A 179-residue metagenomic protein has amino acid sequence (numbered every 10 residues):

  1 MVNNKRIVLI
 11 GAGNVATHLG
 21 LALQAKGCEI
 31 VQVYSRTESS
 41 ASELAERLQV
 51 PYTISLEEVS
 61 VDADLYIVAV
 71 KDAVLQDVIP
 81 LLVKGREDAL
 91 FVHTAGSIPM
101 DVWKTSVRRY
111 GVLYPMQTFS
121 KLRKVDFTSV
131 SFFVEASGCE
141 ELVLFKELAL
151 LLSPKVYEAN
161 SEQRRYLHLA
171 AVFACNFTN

Functional and structural regions predicted by a protein language model:
M1-Y52: NAD(P)+-binding Rossmann beta1-loop-alpha1 motif at the extreme N-terminus of oxidoreductases
N3-R6, D88, S129: Phosphate-coordination loops involved in phosphoryl transfer and adenosine-cofactor binding
V8-L9, V68, V134: Hydrophobic Val/Ile/Leu positions in short beta-strands of Rossmann-like dinucleotide-binding domains
C28-E29, R108, P154: Short phosphate-binding/catalytic loops that engage adenosine nucleotides
R36-S40, A95-P99, C139: Short, polar loop motifs at secondary-structure junctions
S40, L44-R47, K124-Y166, A174-N179: Internal alpha-helical scaffold of NAD(P)-dependent oxidoreductase catalytic cores
L48, Y52-V125: Rossmann-like NAD(P)(H) cofactor-binding subdomain of soluble oxidoreductases
